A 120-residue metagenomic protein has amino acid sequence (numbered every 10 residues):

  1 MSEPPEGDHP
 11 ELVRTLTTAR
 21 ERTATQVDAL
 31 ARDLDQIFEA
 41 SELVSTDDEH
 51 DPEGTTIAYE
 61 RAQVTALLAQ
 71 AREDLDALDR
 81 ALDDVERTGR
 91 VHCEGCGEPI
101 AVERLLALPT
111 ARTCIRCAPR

Functional and structural regions predicted by a protein language model:
M1-R87, A107: Interaction interfaces in information-processing and related assembly proteins
E94-C96, R116: Short, cysteine/histidine-rich loop/knuckle motifs that typically chelate Zn2+
I100-V102, P119: Short functional micro-motifs and their immediate structural scaffolds
L108-R120: Cysteine-rich micro-motifs
